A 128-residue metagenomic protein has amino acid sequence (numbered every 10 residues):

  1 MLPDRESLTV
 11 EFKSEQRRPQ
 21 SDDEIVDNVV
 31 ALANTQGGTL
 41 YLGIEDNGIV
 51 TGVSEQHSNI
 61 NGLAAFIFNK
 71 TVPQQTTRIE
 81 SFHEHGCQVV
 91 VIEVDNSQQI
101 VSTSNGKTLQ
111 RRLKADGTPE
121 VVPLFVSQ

Functional and structural regions predicted by a protein language model:
M1-Q128: Conserved N-terminal catalytic/coupling substructures associated with nucleotide/phosphate chemistry
